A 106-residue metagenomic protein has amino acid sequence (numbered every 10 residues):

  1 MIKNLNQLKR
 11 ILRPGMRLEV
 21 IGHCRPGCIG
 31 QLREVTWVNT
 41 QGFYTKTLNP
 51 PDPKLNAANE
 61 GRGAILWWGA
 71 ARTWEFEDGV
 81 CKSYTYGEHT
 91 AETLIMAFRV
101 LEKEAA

Functional and structural regions predicted by a protein language model:
M1-P14: Mixed-charge, Lys/Arg-rich low-complexity intrinsically disordered regions
R13-G22: Tryptophan-anchored aromatic micro-motifs
P14-G15, G30-L32, G63: Glycine-centered loop/turn motifs
H23-G27: Short, charged beta-turn/beta-strand-edge "cap" motif at the junction between a beta-strand and an adjacent loop
C28-N39: Short beta-strand-centered aromatic/proline hotspots
N39-T40, D78: Residue-level signal for tight coil/turn positions that link beta-strands
Q41-N49: Short, solvent-exposed secondary-structure boundary/capping segments
P50-A106: Intrinsically disordered, low-complexity, charged/polar segments
